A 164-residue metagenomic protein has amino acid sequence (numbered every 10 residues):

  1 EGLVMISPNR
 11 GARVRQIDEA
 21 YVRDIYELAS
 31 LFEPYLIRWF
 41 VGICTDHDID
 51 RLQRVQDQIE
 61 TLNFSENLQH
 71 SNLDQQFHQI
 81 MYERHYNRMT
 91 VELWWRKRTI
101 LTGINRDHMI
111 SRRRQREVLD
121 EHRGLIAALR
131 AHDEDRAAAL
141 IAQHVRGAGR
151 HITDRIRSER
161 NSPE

Functional and structural regions predicted by a protein language model:
E1-G42, D154-E164: Short linear motifs at protein or domain termini
D18-E19, T102, G149-R150: Short secondary-structure transition/capping segments
A29, I37, G42-D107, L119-A128 (+1 more regions): Conserved amphipathic alpha-helical segments that form helical-bundle/coiled-coil interaction surfaces
E134-E164: C-terminal effector-binding regulatory domain of bacterial HTH transcription factors
